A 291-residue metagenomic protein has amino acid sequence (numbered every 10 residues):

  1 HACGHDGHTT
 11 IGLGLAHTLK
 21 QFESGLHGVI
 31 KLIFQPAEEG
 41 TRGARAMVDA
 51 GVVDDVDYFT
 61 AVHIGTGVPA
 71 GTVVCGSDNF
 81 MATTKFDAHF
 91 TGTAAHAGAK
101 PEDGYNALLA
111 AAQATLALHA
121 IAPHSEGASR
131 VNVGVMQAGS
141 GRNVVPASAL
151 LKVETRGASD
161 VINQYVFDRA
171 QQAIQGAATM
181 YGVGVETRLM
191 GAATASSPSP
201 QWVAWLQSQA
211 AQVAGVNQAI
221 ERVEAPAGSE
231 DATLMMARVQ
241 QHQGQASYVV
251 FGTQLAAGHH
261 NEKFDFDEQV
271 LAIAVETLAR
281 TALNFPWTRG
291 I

Functional and structural regions predicted by a protein language model:
H1-G4: Active-site-proximal loop motif in hydrolases
D6-G7, G12, L19-V135, S140-V145: Histidine/acidic-residue-rich, glycine-tolerant segments that coordinate divalent metal ions
H17-K20, Q240: Generic short alpha-helical segment signal, independent of protein family or function, capturing local helix propensity
L108-I291: Metal-dependent amide/peptide-bond hydrolase catalytic core, centered on the "pita-bread" metallohydrolase fold
